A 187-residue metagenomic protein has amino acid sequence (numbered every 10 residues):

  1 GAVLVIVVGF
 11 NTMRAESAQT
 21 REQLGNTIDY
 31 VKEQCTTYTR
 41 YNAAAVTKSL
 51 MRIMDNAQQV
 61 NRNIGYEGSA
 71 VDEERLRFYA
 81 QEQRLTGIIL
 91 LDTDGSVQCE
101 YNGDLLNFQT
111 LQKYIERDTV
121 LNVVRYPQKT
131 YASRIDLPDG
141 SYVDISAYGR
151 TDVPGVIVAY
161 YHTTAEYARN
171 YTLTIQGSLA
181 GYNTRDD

Functional and structural regions predicted by a protein language model:
G1-E67, Y142-S146, V153, A180-D187: Juxtamembrane extracytoplasmic/periplasmic/luminal helical "stalk" adjacent to the first N-terminal
G68-L76, N102-D136, Y171-A180: Extracytoplasmic/periplasmic sensor domains and loops in membrane signaling proteins
G68-L85, D152-V156, Y160-D187: Solvent-exposed, extracytoplasmic
G87-L91, S146, V158-Y160: Soluble periplasmic/extracytoplasmic beta-strand elements of cell-envelope proteins
I88-G95, D187: Short hydrophobic alpha-helical segments used for membrane anchoring or interfacial signaling
T93, P138, D152: Short, ordered coil/turn segments that flank beta-strands lining enzyme active or ligand-binding pockets
G95-G103, I145-A147: Amphipathic coiled-coil signal-relay and dimerization helices
D136-Y142: Per-ARNT-Sim (PAS) sensory domains and their PAS-associated C-terminal
